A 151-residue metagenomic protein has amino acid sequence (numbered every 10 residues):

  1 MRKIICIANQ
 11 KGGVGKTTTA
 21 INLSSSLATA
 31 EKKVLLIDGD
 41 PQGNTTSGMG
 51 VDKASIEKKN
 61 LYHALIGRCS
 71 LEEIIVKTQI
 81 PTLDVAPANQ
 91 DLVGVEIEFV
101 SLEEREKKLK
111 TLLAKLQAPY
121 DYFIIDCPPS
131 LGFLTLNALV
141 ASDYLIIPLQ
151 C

Functional and structural regions predicted by a protein language model:
M1-C151: P-loop NTP-binding core
